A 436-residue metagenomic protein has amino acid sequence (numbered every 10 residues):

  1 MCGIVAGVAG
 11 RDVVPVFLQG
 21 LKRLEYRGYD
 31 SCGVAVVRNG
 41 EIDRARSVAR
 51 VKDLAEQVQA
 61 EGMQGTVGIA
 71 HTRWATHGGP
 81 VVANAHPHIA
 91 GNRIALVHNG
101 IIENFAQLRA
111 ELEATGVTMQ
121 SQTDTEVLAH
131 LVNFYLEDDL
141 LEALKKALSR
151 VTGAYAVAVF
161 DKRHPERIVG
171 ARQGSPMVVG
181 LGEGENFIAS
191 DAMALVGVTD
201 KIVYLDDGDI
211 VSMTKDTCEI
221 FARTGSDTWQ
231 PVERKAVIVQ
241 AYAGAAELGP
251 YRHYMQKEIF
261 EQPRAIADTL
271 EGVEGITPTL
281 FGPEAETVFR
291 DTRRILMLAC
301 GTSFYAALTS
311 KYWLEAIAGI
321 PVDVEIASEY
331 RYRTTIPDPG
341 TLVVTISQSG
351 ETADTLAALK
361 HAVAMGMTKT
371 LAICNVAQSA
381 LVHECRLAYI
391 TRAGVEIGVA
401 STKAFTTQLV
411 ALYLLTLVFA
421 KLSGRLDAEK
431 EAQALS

Functional and structural regions predicted by a protein language model:
M1-L248, R252-H253, E261-E271, G275-R293 (+1 more regions): Conserved short alpha-helical segments that host acidic/polar catalytic motifs at enzyme active sites
R290-Q433: Glycine-rich phosphate-binding loops that contact phosphosugars or nucleotide phosphates
